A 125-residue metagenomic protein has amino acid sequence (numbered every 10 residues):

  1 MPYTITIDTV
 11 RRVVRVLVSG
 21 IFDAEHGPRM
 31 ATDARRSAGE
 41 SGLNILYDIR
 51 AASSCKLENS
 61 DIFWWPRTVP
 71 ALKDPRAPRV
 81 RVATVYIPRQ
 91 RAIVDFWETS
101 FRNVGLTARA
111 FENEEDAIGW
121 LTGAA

Functional and structural regions predicted by a protein language model:
M1-A125: Amphipathic, Lys/Arg-enriched alpha-helical "gate/interface" segment within cytosolic domains that mediates
